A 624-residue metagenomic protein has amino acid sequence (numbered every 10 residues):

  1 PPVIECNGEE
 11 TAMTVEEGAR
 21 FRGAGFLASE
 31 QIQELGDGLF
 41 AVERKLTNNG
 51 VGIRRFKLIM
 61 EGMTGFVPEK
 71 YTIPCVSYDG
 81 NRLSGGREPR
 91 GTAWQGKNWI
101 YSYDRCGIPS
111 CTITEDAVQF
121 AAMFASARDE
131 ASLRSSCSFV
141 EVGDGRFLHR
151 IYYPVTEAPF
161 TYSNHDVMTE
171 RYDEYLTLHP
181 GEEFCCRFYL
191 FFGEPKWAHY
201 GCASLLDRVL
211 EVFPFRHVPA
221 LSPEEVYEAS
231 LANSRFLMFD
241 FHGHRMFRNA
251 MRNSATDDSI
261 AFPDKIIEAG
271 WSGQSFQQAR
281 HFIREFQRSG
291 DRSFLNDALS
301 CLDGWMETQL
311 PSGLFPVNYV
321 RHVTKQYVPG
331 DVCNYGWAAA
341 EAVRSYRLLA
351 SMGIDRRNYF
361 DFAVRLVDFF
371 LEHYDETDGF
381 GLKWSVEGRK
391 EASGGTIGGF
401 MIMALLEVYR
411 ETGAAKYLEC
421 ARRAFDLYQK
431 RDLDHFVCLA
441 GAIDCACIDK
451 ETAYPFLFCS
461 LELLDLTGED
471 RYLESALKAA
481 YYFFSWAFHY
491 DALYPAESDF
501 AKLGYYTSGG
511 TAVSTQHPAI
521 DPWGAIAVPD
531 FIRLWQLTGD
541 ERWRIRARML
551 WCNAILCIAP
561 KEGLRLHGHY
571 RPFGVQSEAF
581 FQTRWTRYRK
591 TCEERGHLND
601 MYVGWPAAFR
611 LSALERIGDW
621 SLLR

Functional and structural regions predicted by a protein language model:
P1-C185, F191: Beta-strand/loop-rich accessory regions of lumenal/periplasmic or secreted enzymes, predominantly carbohydrate-active
E182, K196-I267, S300, G304-Y319 (+5 more regions): Low-complexity, Ser/Thr/Pro/Gly-enriched N-terminal "stalk/linker" regions
H217-P223, E285-L299, R347-V364, L406-R422 (+4 more regions): Structural helix-adjacent loops and short alpha-helical linkers that scaffold large soluble proteins
N233-R235, T412, F425-C438, A442 (+4 more regions): Non-catalytic carbohydrate-binding regions of carbohydrate-active enzymes
I266-Q287, P329-A350, R389-R410, C445-D465 (+2 more regions): Well-ordered alpha-helical segments within folded domains of soluble proteins
S293-E341, D361-F369, G379-F380, C420-L427 (+2 more regions): Helix-terminus loop motifs that line ligand-binding clefts
D303, G379-F400, Y409, A415 (+4 more regions): Internal alpha-helical scaffold/solenoid segments in large eukaryotic proteins
V323-G330, R344-A415, D465, L477-S485: Active-site lining segments of carbohydrate-active enzymes
